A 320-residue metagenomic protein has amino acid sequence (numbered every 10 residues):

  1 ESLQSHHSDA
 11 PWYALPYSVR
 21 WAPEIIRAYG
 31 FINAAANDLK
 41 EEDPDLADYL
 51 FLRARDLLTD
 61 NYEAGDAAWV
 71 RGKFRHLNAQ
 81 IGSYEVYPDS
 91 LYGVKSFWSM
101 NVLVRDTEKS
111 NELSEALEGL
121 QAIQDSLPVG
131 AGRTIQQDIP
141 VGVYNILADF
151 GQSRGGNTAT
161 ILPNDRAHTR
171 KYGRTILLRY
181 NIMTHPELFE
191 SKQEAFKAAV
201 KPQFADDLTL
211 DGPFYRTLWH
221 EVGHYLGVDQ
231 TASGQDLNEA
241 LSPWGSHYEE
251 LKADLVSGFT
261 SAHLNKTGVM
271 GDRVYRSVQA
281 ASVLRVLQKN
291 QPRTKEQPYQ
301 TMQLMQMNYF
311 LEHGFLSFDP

Functional and structural regions predicted by a protein language model:
Y17-T209: Contiguous, non-catalytic segments that form substrate-binding/exosite surfaces or channel walls
D43, S246-H263: An active-site-proximal "capping" alpha-helix that borders the catalytic cofactor pocket
P44-L50, T134-Q137, Q235-L237, K266-A281: Short, glycine/acidic-rich hinge or "gate" loops at secondary-structure transitions that mediate conformational
L188-A199, E221, Y225-D236: Active-site-adjacent bridging/hinge elements
D207-Y215, G245-K252, G271-V283: Secondary-structure capping and boundary motifs in well-ordered enzyme cores
Y215-D229, A253-D254, G258: Active-site recognition of the HExxH zinc-binding catalytic motif
V228-L251: Post-HEXXH active-site segment of zinc metalloproteases
G258-P320: Long, well-structured alpha-helical subdomains associated with metal-dependent extracellular/ecto-lumenal hydrolases
